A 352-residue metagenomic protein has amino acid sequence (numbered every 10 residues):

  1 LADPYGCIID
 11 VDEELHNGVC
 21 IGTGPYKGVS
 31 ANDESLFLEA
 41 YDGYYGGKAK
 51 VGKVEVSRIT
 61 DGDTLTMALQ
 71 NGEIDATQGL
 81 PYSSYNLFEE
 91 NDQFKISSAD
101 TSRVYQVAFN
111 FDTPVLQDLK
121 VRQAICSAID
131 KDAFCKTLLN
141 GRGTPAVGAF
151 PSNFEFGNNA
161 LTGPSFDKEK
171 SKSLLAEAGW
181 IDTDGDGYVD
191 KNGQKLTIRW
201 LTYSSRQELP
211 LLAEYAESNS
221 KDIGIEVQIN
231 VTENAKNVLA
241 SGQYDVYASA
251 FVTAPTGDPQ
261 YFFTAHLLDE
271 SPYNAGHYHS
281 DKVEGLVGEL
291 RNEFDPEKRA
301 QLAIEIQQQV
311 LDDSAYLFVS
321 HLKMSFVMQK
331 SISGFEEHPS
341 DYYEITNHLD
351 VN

Functional and structural regions predicted by a protein language model:
L1-A49, K53, D63, K168-E169 (+1 more regions): Gly/Pro-rich hinge or "lid" segments in bacterial periplasmic/extracellular proteins
E14-N17, E34, D42-L87, E217 (+1 more regions): Ligand-site clamp/hinge motif
G24-V29, E34-F37, G52-R58, A76 (+3 more regions): Short, well-ordered beta-strand elements
F37, Q117-E217, E305: Append "and occasionally in soluble cytosolic enzymes with long acidic Gly/Pro-rich linkers
Y44-G47, T113-V121, I181, N292: Short helix-loop capping/hinge motifs at secondary-structure junctions, enriched in acidic/polar residues
D63-E73, E90-N91, L119-K120, E214-I223 (+1 more regions): Short helices/loops that flank or line small-molecule/ion binding pockets
L80-N91, T253-D258: A ligand-binding cleft/hinge motif common to bilobed small-molecule-binding domains
A128-N158, E208-E217, V238-N352: Detector for C-terminal structural segments
